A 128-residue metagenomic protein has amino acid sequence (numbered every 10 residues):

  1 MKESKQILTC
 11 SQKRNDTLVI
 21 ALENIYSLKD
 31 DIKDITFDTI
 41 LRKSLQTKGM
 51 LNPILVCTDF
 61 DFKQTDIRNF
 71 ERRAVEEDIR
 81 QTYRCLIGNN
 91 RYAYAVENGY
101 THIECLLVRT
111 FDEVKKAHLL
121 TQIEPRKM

Functional and structural regions predicted by a protein language model:
M1-V108: Short, charged/polar connector segments at secondary-structure boundaries
F62, E124-M128: Alpha-helical interaction elements
I87-N89, L120-I123: Short acidic (Asp/Glu) patches
E113-T121: Short, charged, surface-exposed secondary-structure boundary motifs
